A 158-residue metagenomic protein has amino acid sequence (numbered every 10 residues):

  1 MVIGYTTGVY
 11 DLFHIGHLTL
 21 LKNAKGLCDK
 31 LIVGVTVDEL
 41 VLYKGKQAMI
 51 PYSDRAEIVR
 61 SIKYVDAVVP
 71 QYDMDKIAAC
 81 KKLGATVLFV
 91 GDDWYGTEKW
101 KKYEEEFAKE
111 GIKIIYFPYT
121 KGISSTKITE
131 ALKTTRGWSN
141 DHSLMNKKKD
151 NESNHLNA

Functional and structural regions predicted by a protein language model:
M1-A158: Nucleotidyltransferase catalytic core that binds NTPs
